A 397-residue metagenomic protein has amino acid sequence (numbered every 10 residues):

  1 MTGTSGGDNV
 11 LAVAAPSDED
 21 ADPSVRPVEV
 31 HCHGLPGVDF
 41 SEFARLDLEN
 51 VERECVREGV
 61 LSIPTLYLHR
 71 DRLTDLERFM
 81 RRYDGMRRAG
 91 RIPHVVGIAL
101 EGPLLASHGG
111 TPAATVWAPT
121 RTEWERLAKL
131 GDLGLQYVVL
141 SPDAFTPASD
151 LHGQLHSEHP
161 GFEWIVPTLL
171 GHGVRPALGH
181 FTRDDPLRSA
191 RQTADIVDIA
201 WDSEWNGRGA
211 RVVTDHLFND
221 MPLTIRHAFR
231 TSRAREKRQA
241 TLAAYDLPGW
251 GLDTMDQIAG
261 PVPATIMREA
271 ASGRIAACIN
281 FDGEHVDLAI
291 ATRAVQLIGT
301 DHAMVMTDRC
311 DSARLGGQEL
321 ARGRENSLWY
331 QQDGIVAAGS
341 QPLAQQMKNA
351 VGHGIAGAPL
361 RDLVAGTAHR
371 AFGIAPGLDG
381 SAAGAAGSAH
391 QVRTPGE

Functional and structural regions predicted by a protein language model:
T2-E42, R53: Replace "His-x-His-based motif
N9-D22, L76-I92, R126-A128, A190-R211 (+2 more regions): Short amphipathic alpha-helices and their capping/turn segments at secondary-structure boundaries
E29-E42, E49-E77, I92-S107, G131-H152 (+4 more regions): Divalent metal-dependent hydrolysis catalytic cores, especially in the metallo-beta-lactamase
L76-A89, G153-V174, A289-Q296, L360-H369: Short, electropositive alpha-helical surface patch
P93, G110-P119: His/Asp/Glu-rich metal-coordinating catalytic cores of metallo-dependent phosphodiesterases/hydrolases acting on
P119-Q257: Extended, charged catalytic domains and RNA/DNA-binding interfaces, predominantly in divalent-metal-using enzymes
R183-D184, D220-P222, G283-D287, C310-A313: Short, catalytically relevant binding-site loops at active-site mouths
I225, R230-I279, R293-A382: His/Asp/Glu-enriched, well-ordered alpha-helical/loop segment that forms or immediately abuts the divalent-metal
